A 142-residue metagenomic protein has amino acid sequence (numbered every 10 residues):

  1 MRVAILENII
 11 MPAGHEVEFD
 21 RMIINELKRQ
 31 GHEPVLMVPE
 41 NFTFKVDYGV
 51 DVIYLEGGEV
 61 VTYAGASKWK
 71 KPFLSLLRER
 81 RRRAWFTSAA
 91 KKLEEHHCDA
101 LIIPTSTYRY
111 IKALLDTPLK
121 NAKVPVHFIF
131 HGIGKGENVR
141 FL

Functional and structural regions predicted by a protein language model:
M1-A4: Extreme N-terminal starter segment of soluble prokaryotic enzymes
E7-I10, V38-N41, I103-Y108, F130-G134: Structural motif
E7-R21: A short, glycine/small-residue-rich beta-strand->loop->alpha-helix junction that serves as a flexible
M11, E26-L77, Y108-R109: N-terminal strand-loop element at the rim of the active site of nucleotide-sugar-dependent glycosyltransferases
D20-E26, L115-L119: Histidine-anchored nucleotide/phosphate-binding helix
A64-S88, V139-L142: Alpha-helical membrane-targeting segments
L74-R82, A89-I111, V124-I129: Short N-terminal targeting/anchoring amphipathic segment
A122-L142: Nucleotide-sugar donor phosphate/pyrophosphate-binding loop at the beta->alpha transition of glycosyltransferases
